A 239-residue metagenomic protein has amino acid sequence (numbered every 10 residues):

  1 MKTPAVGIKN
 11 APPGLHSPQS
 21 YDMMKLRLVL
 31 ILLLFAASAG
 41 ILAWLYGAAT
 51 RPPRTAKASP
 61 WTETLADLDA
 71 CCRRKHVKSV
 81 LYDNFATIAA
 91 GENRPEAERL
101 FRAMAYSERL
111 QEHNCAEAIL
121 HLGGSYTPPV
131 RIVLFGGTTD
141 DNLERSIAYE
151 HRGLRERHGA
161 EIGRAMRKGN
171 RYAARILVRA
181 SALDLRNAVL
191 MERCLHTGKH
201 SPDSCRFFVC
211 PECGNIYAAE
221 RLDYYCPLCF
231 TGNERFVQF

Functional and structural regions predicted by a protein language model:
K2, M24-K25: N-terminal hydrophobic targeting signals that begin at the initiator methionine
K2-T3, N10: Polybasic, lysine-rich low-complexity intrinsically disordered segments
K25-F239: Non-heme di-metal
